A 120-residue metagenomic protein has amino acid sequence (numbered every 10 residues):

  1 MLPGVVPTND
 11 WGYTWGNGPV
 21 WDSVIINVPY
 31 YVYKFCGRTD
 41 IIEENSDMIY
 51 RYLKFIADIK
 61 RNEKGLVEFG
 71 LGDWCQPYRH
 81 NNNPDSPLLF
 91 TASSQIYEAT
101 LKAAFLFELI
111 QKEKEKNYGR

Functional and structural regions predicted by a protein language model:
M1-V6, G16, V20, F35-Q95 (+1 more regions): Active-site acid/base region of carbohydrate-active enzymes
N9-D10: Hinge-like oligomerization/junction regions that interrupt long coiled-coil arms in large cytoskeletal
Y13: Short, small-residue-enriched loops and turns at beta-alpha junctions that line or gate enzyme active sites
D22, I26-P29, S93, T100: TPR repeat positional signature
